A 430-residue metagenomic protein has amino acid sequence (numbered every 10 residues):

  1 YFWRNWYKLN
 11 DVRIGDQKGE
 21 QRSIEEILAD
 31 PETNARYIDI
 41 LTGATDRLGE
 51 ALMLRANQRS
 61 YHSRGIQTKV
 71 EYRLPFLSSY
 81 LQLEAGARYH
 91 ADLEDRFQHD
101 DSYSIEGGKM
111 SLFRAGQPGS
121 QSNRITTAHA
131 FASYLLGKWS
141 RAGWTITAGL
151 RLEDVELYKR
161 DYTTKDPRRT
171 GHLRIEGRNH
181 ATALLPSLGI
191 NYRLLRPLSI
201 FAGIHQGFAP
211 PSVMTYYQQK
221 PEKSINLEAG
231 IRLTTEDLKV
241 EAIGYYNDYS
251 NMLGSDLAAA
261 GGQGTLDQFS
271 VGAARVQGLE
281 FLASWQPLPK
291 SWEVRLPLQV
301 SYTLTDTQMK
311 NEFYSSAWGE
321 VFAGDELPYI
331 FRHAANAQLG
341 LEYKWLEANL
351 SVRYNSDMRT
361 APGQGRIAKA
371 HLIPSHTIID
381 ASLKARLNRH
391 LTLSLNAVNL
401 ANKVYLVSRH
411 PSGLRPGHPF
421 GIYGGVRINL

Functional and structural regions predicted by a protein language model:
Y1-I14, R193, S199-G203, P221-Q286 (+3 more regions): Membrane-embedded beta-barrel scaffold of Gram-negative outer-membrane proteins
Y1-T164: Face-selective signature of the C-terminal outer-membrane beta-barrel domain
W3-W6, Y89-D95, R141-G143, L152-Y158 (+11 more regions): Transmembrane beta-strands of outer-membrane beta-barrel pores
Y61, Y80-D92, Q121-D248, Q338-G340: Structural signature of Gram-negative outer-membrane beta-barrels, strongest in the C-terminal barrel of TonB-dependent
I66-Y72, L135-R141, L188-Y192, A229-L233 (+8 more regions): Residues on the lipid-exposed face of transmembrane beta-strands in outer-membrane beta-barrel proteins
K69-Y72, F76-L77, L83, S140 (+3 more regions): Gram-negative outer-membrane beta-barrel transporters
S78-L81, G143-I146, R196-I200, D237-E241 (+3 more regions): Repeated loop/turn-to-beta-strand initiation elements of outer-membrane beta-barrel proteins
S250, R295-L298, R353-G363, L383-L430: C-terminal beta-signal and adjacent terminal beta-strands/loops of Gram-negative outer-membrane beta-barrel proteins
